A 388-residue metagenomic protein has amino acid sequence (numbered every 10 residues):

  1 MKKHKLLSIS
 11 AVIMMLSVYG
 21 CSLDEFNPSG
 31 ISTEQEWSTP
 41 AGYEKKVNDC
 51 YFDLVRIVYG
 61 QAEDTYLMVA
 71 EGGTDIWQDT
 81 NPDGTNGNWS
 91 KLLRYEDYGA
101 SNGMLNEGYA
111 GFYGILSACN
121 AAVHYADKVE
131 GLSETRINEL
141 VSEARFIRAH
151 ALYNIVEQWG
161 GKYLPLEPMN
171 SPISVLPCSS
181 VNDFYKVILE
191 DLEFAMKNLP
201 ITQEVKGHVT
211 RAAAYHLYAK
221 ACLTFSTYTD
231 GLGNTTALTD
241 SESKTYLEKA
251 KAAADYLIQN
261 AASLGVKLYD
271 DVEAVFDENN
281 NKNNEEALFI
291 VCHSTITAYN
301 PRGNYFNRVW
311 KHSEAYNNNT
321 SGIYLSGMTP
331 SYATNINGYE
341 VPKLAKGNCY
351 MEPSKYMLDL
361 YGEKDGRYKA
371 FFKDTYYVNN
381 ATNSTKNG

Functional and structural regions predicted by a protein language model:
K2-S8: Bacterial N-terminal signal peptides that target proteins for export
A11-M14: Hydrophobic helical h-region of N-terminal Sec-dependent signal peptides in bacterial secretory/periplasmic proteins
S17-G20: C-terminal motif of bacterial Sec signal peptides marking the signal peptidase cleavage site
S22-G87, E193-F194, H208, A212 (+1 more regions): An aromatic- and glycine-enriched ligand-binding surface/loop that stacks and positions planar moieties
S29-T33, D97, L166-I173: Short linear capping/connector segments at secondary-structure termini
T39-P40, E44-A62, N81-W159, I173-K186 (+1 more regions): Conserved, well-structured interaction surfaces
V156-E157, Y163, Q203, T224-G233: Short coil/turn linking the two alpha-helices of tandem helical-hairpin repeats
K162, N170-S171, S294-I296: Solvent-exposed loop/turn segments at secondary-structure junctions within structured extracellular/periplasmic domains
